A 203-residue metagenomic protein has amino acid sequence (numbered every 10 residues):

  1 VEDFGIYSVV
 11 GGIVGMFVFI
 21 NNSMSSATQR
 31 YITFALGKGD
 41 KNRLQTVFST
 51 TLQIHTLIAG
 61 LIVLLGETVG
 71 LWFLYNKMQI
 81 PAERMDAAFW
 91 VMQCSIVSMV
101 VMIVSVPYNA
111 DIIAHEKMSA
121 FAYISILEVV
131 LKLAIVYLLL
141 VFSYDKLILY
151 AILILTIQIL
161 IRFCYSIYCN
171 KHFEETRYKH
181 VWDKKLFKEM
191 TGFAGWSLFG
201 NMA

Functional and structural regions predicted by a protein language model:
V1, F17-L57, L74-I80, I113-A120 (+1 more regions): Transmembrane-helix boundary and interhelical linker motifs in polytopic inner-membrane proteins
V1-D3, E116-S119, V130-F163, I167: Membrane-interface helix-loop junctions in multi-pass transport and translocation proteins
V1-M16, V47, L147-I152, K185-A194: Interfacial/gating helices of multi-pass transporter permease domains
E2-Y7, G39-S49, L61-I96, V141-A151 (+1 more regions): Membrane-interface helix-capping segments at transmembrane helix termini in multi-pass transporters
S8-L36, H55-I62, V97-S105, I161-C164 (+1 more regions): Small-residue-rich midsections of specific transmembrane alpha-helices
T68-L71, P81-S105, A122, I126 (+4 more regions): Alpha-helical transmembrane segments of multi-pass membrane proteins
V97-S125, Y137-L138, I148, C169: Membrane-interface junctions at transmembrane-helix termini in multi-pass inner-membrane proteins
L147-A151, Y165-A203: Interhelical loop/hinge segments that connect adjacent transmembrane helices in multipass membrane
